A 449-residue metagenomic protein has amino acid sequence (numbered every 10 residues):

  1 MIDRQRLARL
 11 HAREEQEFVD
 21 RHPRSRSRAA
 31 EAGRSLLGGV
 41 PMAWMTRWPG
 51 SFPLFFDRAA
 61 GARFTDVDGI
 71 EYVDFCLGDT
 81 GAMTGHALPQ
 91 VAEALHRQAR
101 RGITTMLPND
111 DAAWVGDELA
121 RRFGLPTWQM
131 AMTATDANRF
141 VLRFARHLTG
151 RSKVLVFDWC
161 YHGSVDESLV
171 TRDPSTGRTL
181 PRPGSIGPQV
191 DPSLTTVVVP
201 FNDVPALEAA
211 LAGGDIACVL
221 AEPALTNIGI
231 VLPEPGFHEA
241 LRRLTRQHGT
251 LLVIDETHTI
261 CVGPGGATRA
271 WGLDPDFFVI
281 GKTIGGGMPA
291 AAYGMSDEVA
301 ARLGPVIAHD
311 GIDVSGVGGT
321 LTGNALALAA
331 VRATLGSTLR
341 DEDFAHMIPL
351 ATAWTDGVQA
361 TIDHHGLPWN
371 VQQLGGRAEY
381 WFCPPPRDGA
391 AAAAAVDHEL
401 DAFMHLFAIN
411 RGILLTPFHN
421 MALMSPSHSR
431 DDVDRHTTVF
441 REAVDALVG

Functional and structural regions predicted by a protein language model:
M1-G449: Conserved N-terminal phosphate-binding loop of PLP-dependent enzymes in the Aspartate aminotransferase
